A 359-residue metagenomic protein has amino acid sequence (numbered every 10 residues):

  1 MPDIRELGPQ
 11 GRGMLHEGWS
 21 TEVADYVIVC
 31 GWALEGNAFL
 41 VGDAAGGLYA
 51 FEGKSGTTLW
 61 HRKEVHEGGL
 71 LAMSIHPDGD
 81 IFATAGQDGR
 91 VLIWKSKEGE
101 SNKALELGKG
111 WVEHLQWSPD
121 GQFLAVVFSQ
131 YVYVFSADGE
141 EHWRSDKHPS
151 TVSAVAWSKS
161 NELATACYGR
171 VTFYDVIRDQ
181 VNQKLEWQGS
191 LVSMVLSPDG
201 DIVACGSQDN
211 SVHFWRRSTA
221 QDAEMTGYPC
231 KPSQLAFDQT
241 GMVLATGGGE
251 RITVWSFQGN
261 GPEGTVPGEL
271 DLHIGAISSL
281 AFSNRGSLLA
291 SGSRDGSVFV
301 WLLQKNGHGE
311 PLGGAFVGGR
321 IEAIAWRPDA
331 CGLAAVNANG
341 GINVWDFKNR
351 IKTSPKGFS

Functional and structural regions predicted by a protein language model:
M1-S359: WD40-repeat beta-propeller superdomains and closely related acidic/aromatic-rich repeat-like regions
